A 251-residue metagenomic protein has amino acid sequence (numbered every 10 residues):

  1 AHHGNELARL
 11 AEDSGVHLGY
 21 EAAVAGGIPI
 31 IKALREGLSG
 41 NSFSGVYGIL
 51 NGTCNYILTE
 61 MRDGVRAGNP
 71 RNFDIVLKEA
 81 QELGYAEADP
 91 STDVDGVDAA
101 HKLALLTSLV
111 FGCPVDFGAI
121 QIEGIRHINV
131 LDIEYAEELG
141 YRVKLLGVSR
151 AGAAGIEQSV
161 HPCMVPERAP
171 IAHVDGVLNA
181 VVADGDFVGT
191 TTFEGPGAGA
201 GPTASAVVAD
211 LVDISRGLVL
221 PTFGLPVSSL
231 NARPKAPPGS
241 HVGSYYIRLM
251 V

Functional and structural regions predicted by a protein language model:
A1-E36: Rossmann-fold NAD(P)-binding glycine/threonine-rich loop
H2, A25, P29, N41 (+8 more regions): Conserved active-site and cofactor/substrate-binding residues in soluble primary-metabolism enzymes
A11, A206, L211-V251: A conserved regulatory-domain signal marking ACT and ACT-like small-molecule sensing domains and adjacent regulatory
L18-A22, G45-I49, L145, A183 (+1 more regions): General beta-strand structural signal in soluble alpha/beta enzymes
L34-H101, L106-T107, F111: Conserved anion/nucleotide-ligand pocket segment
T53, A80-Y85, F111-D116, D184-T191 (+1 more regions): Short acidic (Asp/Glu) and glycine-rich catalytic loops that position anionic groups and cofactors
V76-H173, L178-A180: Substrate-binding/catalytic subdomain of NAD(P)-dependent oxidoreductase enzymes
G189-T191, G195-G201: Glycine-rich phosphate/pyrophosphate-binding beta-alpha loops
